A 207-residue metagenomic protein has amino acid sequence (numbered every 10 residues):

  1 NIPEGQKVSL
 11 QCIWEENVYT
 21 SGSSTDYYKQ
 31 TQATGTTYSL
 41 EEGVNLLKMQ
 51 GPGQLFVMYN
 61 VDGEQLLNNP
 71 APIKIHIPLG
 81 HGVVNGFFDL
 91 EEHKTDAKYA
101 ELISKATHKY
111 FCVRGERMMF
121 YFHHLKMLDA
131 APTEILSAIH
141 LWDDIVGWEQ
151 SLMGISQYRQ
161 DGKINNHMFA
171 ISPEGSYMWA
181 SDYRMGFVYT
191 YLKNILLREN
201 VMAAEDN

Functional and structural regions predicted by a protein language model:
N1-F88: Beta-strand-enriched, solvent-exposed domains that form extended recognition/catalytic surfaces
Q30-G35, N85-L90, K94-K98, H140-D144: Short linear motifs at secondary-structure transitions and domain/linker junctions
G43-N45, T95, H123-K126: Short, solvent-exposed coil/turn linker segments
K74-C112: Low-complexity, Pro/Ser/Thr- and charge-rich linker/hinge segments at domain boundaries
Y99-K105, K109-N207: Catalytic cores of extracellular degradative/oxidative enzymes
